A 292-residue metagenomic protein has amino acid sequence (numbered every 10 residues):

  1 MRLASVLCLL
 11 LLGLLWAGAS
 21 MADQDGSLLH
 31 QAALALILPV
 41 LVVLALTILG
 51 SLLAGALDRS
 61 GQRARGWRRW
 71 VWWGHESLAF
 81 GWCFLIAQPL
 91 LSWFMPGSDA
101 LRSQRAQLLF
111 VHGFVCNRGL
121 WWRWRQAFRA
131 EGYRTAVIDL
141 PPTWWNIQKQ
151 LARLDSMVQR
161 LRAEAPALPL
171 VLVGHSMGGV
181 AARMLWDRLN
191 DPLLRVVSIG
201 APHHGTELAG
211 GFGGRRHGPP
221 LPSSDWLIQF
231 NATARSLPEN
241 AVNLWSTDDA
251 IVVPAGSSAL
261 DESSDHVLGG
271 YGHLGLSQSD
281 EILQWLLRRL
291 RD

Functional and structural regions predicted by a protein language model:
M1-L108: Flexible, membrane-associating and regulatory peripheral segments of lipid-active enzymes
Q107, E239-W245, S264-H266: Catalytic His-Asp charge-relay segment
L109-G119, R123, A127-R235, L244 (+1 more regions): Serine-dependent carboxylesterase/thioesterase catalytic core of lipase-like alpha/beta-hydrolase/SGNH enzymes
I147, G272-D280: Catalytic histidine-centered segment of alpha/beta-hydrolase-like enzymes
S246-V252, H273-L274: Acidic catalytic loop of the alpha/beta-hydrolase fold
A255-E262: Short loop/helix-cap segments at secondary-structure boundaries that form the rim of catalytic
A259, L268-G269, L290: A hydrolase-biased, glycine/serine/histidine/acidic-enriched motif that marks catalytic-domain neighborhoods in diverse
S277-R289: Post-His helix in hydrolase/transferase enzymes
